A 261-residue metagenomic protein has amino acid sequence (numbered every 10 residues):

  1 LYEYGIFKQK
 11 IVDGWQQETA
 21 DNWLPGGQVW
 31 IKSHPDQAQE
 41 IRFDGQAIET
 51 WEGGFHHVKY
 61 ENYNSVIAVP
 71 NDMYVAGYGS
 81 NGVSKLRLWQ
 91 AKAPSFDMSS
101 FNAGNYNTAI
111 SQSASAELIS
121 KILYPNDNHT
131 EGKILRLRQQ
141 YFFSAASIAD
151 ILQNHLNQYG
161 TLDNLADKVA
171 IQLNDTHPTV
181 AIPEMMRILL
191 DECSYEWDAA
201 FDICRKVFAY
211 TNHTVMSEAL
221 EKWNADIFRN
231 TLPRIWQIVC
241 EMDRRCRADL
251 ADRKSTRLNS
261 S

Functional and structural regions predicted by a protein language model:
L1, K85-R87, K168-I171, W197-D202 (+1 more regions): Beta-sheet entry/capping signal
Y2, K10-I11, G77-Y78, F96-S100 (+1 more regions): Short helix/loop capping segments that flank catalytic or ligand/cofactor-binding pockets
I6-K8, W30, I48, K92-F96 (+4 more regions): Short, glycine-/Ser/Thr-/acidic-enriched flexible segments
F7-Q90, L250-S255: Extended, Lys/Arg-enriched charged tracts that mediate electrostatic binding to polyanionic substrates
M73-G77, L88-S95, L173-P178, V207 (+2 more regions): Short, flexible loop/turn elements at secondary-structure junctions
S80-A170: Function-dense linear segments that define catalytic or interfacial modules in macromolecule-processing proteins
I182-C246: Extended, well-ordered alpha-helical scaffold/bundle regions in very large, multi-domain proteins
T256-S260: Conserved small/polar residues in nucleotide/adenosyl-binding loops
